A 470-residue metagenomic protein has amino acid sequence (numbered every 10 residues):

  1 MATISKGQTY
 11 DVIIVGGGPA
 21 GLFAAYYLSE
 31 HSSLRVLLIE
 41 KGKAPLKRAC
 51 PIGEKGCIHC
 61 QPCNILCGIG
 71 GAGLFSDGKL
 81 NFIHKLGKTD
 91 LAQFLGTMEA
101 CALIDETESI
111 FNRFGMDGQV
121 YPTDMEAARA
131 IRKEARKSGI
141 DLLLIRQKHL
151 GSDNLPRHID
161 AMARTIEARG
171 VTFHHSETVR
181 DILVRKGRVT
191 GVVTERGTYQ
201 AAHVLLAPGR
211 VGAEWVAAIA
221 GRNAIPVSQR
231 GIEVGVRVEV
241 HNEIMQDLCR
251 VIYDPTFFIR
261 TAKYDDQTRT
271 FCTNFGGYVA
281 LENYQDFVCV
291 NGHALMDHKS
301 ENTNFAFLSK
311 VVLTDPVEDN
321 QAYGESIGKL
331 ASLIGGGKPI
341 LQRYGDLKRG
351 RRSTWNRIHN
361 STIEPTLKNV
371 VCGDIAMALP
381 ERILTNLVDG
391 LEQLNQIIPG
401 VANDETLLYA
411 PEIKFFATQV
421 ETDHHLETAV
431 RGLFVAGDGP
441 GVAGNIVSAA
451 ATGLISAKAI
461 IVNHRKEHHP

Functional and structural regions predicted by a protein language model:
A2-G87, E126-P470: Residues forming the flavin
G68-Y121: Dinucleotide-binding Rossmann-like beta1-alpha1 core, especially the glycine-rich loop that anchors the ADP
